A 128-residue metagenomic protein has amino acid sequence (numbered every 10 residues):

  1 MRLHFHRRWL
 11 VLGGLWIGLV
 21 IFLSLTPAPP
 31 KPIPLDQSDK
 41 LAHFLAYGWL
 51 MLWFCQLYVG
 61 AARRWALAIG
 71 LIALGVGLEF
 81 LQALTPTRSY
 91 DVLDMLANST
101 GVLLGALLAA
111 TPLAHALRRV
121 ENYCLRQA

Functional and structural regions predicted by a protein language model:
M1-M95, S99-A128: Bulky hydrophobic segments
